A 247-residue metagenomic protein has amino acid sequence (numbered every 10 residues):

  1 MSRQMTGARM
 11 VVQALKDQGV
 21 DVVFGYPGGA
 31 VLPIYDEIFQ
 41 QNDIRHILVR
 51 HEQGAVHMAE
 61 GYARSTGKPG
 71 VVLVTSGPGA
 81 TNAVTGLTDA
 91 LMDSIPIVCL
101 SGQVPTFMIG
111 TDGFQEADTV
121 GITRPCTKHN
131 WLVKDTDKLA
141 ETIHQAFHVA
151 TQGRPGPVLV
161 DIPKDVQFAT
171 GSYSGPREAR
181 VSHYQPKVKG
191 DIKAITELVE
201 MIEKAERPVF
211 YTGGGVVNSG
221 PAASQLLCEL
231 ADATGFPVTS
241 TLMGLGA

Functional and structural regions predicted by a protein language model:
S2-A247: N-terminal alpha/beta PP-like core and its mobile active-site loop of ThDP/TPP-dependent enzymes
